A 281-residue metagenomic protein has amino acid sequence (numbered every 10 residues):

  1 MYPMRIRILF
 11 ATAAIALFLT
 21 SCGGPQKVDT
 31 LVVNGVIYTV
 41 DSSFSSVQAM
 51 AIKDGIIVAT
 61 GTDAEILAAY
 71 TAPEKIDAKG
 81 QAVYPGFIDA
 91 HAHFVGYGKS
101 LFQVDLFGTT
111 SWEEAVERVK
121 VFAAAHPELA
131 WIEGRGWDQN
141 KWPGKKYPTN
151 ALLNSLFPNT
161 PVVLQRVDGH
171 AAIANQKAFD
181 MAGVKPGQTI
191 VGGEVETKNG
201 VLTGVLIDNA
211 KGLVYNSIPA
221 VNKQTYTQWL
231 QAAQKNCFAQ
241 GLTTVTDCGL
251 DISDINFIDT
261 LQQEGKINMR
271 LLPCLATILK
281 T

Functional and structural regions predicted by a protein language model:
Y2-F10: Bacterial N-terminal signal peptides that target proteins for export
A13-A16, I252: Alpha-helical transmembrane segments
F18-S21: C-terminal motif of bacterial Sec signal peptides marking the signal peptidase cleavage site
G23-V33, Y38, S42-T281: Divalent metal-binding segments
